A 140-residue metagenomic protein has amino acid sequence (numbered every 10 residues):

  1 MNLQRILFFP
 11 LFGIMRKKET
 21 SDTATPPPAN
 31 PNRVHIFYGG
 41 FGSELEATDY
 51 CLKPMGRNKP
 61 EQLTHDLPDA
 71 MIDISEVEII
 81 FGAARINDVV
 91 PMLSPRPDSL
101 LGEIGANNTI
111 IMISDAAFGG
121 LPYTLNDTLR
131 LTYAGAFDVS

Functional and structural regions predicted by a protein language model:
M1-R5: Compositionally biased, charge-rich terminal segments
I6-D49: Short, extreme N-terminal segment that most often corresponds to the first beta-strand
P10-I14, F37-S43, L52, A83 (+4 more regions): Intrinsically disordered, low-complexity regions enriched in small/polar residues
A29-L45, M55, G105-P122: Short, flexible beta-strand-to-coil junctions
Y50-G56: Short Gly/aromatic-enriched secondary-structure transition segments
K59-S140: Low-complexity intrinsically disordered segments
